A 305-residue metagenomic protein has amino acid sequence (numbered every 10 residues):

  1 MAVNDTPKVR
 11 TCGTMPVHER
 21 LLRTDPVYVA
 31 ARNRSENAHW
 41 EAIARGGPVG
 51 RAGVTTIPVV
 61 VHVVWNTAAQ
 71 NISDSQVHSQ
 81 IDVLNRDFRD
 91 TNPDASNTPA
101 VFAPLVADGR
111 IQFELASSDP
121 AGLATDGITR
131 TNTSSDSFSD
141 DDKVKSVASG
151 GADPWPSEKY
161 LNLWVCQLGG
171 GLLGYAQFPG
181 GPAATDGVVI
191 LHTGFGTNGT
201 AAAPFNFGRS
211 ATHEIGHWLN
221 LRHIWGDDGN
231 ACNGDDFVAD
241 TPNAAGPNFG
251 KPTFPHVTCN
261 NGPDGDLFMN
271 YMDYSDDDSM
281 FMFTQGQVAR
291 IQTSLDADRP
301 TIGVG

Functional and structural regions predicted by a protein language model:
M1-V54, F88-R89: N-terminal zymogen propeptides
A38-N85: Fold-level signature of zinc-dependent metallopeptidase catalytic domains
V49-V54, G180-A183, P263-D264: Short glycine/proline-enriched loop/turn "hinge" motifs that connect secondary-structure elements and lie
P58-H62, N162-W164, V189, Y271: Soluble periplasmic/extracytoplasmic beta-strand elements of cell-envelope proteins
V61-W65, G194, D276: Short, histidine-centered active-site or binding-site loop motifs used for metal coordination, general acid-base
N71-S79, A202-N206, S210, D266 (+1 more regions): Soluble non-cytosolic domains of exported or imported proteins
H78-G250, P255: Metzincin-family zinc-dependent endopeptidase catalytic domain
N230-G305: Replace "(M1/M4/M9/M12/WLM)" with "(e.g., M1/M4/M8/M9/M12/M26/WLM)" and add "not limited to" to clarify scope
